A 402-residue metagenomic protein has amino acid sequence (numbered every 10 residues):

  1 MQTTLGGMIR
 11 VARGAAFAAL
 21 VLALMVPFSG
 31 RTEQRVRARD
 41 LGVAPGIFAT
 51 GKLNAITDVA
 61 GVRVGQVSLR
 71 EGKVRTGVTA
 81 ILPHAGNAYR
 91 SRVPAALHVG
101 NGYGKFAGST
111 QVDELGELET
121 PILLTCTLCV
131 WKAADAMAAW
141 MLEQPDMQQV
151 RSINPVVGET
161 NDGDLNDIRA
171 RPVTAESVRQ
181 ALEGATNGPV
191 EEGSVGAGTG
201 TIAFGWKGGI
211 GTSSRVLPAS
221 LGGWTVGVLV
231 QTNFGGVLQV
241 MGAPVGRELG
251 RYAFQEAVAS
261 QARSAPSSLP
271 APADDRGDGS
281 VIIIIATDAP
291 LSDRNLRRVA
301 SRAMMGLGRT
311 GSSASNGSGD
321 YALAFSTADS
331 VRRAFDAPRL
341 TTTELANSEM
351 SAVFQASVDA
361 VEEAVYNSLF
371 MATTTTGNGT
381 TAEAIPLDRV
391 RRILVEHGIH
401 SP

Functional and structural regions predicted by a protein language model:
Q2-A18: Bacterial N-terminal signal peptides that target proteins for export
G7-R10, F28, T32: Intrinsically disordered, low-complexity regions enriched in serine, threonine, proline and polar/charged residues
A15-P27: Bacterial N-terminal signal peptides
T32-P402: Alpha/propeptide regions of enzymes that mature by internal proteolysis
